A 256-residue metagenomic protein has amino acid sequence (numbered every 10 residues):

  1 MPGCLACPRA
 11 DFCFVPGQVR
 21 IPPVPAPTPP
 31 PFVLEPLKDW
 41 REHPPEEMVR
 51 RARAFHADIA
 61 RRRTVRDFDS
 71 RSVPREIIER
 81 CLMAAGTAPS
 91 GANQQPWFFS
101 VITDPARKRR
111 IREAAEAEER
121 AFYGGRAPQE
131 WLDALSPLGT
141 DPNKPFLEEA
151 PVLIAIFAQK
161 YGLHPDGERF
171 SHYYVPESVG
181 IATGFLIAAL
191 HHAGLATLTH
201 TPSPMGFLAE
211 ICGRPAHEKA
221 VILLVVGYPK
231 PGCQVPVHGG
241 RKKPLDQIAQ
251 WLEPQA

Functional and structural regions predicted by a protein language model:
C4-C7, C13: Cysteine-cluster motifs in flexible loop/terminal segments that predominantly coordinate metals
G17-E47, R51, D141, I222-A256: C-terminal helix-cap and adjacent tail motif
P25, Q95, V101-V179: Glycine/small-residue-rich phosphate/adenosyl-binding loop
L34-R41, H56-S70: Generic N-terminal amphipathic, Lys/Arg-enriched alpha-helix
R62, M83-A85, I154, K160-I211: Small-aliphatic-rich amphipathic alpha-helix that forms the alpha element of a beta-alpha
A84-G86, P137-P142, L208-E210, C233: Glycine-rich, charged/polar anion/phosphate-binding loops that engage phosphate groups from diverse ligands
G86-N93: Glycine-rich phosphate/pyrophosphate-binding beta-alpha loops
R120-A127, G213-P236: A glycine-rich helix N-cap at a beta->alpha junction
